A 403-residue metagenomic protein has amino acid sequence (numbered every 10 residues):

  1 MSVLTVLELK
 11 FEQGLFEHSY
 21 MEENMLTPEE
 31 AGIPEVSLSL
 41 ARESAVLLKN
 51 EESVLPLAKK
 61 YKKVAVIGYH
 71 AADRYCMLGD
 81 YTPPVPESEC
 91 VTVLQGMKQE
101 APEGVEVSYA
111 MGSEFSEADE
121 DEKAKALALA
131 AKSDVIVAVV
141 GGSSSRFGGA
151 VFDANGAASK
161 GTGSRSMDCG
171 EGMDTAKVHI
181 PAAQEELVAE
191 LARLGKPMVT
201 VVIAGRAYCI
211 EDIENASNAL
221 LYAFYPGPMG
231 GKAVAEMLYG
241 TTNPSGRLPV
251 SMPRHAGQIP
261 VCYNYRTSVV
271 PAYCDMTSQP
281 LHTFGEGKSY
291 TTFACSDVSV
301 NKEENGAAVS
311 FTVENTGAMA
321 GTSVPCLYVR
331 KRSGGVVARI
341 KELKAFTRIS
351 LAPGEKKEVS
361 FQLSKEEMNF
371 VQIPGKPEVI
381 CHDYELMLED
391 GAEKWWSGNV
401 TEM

Functional and structural regions predicted by a protein language model:
M1-E17: Long, well-ordered, tryptophan-enriched scaffold segments
S2-V3, N24, M252: A general structural motif at alpha-helix termini
E8, T27, E35-M403: C-terminal non-catalytic regions of proteins with extracellular/luminal or membrane-system context
E17-I33, S37: Flexible, acidic loop-helix segments that line cofactor/substrate-binding pockets
